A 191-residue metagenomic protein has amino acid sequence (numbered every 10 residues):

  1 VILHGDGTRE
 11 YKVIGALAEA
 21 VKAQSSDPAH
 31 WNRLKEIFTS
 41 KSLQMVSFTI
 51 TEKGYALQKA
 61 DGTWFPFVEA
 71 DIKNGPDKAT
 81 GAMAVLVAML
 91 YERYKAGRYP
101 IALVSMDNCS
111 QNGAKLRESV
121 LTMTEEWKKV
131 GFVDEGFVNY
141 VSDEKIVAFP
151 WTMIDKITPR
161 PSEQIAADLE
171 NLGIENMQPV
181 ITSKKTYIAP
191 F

Functional and structural regions predicted by a protein language model:
V1-F191: Substrate/ligand-engaging "lid" and interaction regions
